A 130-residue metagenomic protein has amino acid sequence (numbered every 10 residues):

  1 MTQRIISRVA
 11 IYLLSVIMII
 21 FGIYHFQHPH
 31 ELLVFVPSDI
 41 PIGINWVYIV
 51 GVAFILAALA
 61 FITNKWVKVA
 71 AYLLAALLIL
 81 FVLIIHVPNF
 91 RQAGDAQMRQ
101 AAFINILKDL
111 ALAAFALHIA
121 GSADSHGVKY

Functional and structural regions predicted by a protein language model:
M1-Q27, W46-V52, L56, T63-Y130: Extended, low-polarity transmembrane helix blocks
V9-A10, H28-P41: Short juxtamembrane and helix-loop transition motifs at transmembrane-helix boundaries in membrane proteins
